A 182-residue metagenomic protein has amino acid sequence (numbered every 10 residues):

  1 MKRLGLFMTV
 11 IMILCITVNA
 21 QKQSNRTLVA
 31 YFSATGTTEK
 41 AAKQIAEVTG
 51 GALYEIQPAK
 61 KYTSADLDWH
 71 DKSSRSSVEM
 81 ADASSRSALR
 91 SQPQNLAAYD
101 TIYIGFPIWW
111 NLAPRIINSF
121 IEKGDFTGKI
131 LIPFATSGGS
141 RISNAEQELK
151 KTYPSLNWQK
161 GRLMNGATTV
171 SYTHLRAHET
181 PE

Functional and structural regions predicted by a protein language model:
M1-K22: Bacterial Sec-dependent N-terminal signal peptides
A20-I104, N111-A113, E122: N-terminal beta1-alpha1-beta2 submodule of the flavodoxin-like/Rossmannoid cofactor-binding fold
V29, I104, P133-A135, K160: Structural beta-sheet core signal
T49, T127, T152-P154: Short, structured coil segments at secondary-structure junctions
E122-G128: Short, conserved loop/helix-junction motifs that constitute active-site signature segments in enzyme catalytic cores
S137-M164: Short, glycine-/small-residue-rich phosphate/pyrophosphate-handling segment
H174, E179-E182: Single conserved hydrophobic/aromatic residue that forms the stacking wall/gate of nucleotide- or nucleobase-binding
